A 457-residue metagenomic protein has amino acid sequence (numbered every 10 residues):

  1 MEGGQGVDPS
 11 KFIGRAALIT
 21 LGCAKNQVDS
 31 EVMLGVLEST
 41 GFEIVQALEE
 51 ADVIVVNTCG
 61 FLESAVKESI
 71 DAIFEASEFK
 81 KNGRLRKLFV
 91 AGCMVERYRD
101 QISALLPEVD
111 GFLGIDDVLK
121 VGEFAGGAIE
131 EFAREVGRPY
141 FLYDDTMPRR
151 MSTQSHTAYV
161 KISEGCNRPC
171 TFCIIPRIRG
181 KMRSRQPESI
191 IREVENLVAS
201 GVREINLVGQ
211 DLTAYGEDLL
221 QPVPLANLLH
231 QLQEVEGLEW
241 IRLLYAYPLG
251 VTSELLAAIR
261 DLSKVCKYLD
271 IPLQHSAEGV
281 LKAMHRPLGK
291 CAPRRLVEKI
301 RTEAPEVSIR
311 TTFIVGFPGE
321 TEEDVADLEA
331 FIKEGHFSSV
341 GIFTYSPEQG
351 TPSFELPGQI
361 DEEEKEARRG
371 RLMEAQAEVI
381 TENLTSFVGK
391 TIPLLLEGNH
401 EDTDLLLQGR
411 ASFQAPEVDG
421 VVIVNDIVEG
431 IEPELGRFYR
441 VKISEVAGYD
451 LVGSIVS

Functional and structural regions predicted by a protein language model:
M1-Y215, E254, L269, C291-T302 (+5 more regions): Proteins enriched for Cys/Gly/acidic motifs involved in redox and nucleic-acid/cofactor modification
I19, A91, V208-Q210, L244-A246 (+7 more regions): Generic beta-strand/beta-sheet core signal
F42, R86, V109-D110, L238-E239 (+3 more regions): A structural micro-motif
G60-F61, R179, L219-P222, K282-L288 (+1 more regions): Short glycine-enriched, charge-decorated loop/helix-capping segments at active-site entrances that position
L88-G92, R97, I102, A199-D327 (+1 more regions): Conserved SAM/AdoMet-binding glycine-rich loop
L106-P107, A128-E131, V223-L225, I259-R260 (+1 more regions): Short, hinge-like loop/turn segments at secondary-structure boundaries
C170, I190, L207, L243 (+7 more regions): Conserved, mostly hydrophobic/aromatic
E355-S457: Terminal RNA-binding accessory module
